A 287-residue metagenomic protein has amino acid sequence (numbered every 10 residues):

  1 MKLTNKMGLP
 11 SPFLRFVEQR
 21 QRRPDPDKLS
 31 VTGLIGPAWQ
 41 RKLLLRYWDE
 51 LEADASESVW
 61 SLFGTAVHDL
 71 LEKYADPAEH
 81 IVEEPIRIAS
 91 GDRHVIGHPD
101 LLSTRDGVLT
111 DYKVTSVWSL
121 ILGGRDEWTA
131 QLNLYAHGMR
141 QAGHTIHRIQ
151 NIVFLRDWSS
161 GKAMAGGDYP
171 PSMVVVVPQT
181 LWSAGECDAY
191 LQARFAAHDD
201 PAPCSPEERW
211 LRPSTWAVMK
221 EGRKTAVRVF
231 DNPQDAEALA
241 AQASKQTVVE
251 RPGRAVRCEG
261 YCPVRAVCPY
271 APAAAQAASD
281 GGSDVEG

Functional and structural regions predicted by a protein language model:
M1-M7, H137-G287: Metal-dependent nuclease catalytic regions and adjoining charged, substrate-binding loops involved in nucleic-acid end
M1-V108, S116-A130, R140, V153 (+2 more regions): Metal-dependent nuclease catalytic cores that hydrolyze phosphodiester bonds in DNA/RNA, characterized by
N133: Conserved AAA+/SF3 P-loop NTPase catalytic/coupling segment centered on the Walker-B
